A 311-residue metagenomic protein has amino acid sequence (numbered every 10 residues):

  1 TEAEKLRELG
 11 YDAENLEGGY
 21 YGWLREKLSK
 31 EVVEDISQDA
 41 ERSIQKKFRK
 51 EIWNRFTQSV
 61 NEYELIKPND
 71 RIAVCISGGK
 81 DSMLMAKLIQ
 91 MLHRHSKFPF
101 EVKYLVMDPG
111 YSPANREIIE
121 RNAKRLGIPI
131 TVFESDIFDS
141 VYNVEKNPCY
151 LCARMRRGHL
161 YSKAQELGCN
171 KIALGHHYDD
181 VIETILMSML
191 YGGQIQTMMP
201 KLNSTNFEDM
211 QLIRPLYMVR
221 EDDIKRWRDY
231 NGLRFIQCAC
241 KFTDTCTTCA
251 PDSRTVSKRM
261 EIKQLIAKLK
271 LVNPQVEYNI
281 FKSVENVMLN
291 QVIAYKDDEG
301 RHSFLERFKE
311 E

Functional and structural regions predicted by a protein language model:
T1-S43: Rhodanese-like catalytic fold shared by cysteine-dependent sulfurtransferases and DSP/PTP-type phosphatases
G10-Y11, I128, L233: Short phosphate-binding/catalytic loops that engage adenosine nucleotides
E14, K103-L105, T131-F133, A173 (+3 more regions): Hydrophobic/aromatic beta-strand patches that form the interior of the parallel beta-sheet core in alpha/beta enzyme
G19-Y20, I137, Y178, F242: Conserved beta-strand edge residues that scaffold enzyme active sites
L24, D139-E145, C246-T248: A short acidic, helix-capping loop that chelates divalent metal ions and anchors anionic groups
V33-M187, Y191-I195, M199, N203 (+1 more regions): ATP-dependent adenylation/nucleotidyltransferase module used to activate substrates
D180-E261, L265: Catalytic subdomain that performs nucleotidyl-dependent activation
L233-E311: The feature marks non-catalytic terminal segments
